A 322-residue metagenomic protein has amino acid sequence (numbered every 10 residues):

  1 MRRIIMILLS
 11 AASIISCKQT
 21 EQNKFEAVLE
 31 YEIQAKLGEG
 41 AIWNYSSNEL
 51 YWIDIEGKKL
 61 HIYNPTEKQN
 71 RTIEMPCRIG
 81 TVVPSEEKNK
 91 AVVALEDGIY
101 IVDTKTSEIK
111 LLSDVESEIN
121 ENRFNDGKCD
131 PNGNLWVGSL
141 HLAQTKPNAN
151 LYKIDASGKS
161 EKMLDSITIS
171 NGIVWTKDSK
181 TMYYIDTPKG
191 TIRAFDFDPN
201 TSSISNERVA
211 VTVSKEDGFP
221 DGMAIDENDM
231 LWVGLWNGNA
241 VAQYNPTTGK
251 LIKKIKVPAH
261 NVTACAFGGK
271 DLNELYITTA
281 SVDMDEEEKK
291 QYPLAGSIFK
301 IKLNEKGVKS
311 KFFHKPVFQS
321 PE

Functional and structural regions predicted by a protein language model:
I14-S16: C-terminal motif of bacterial Sec signal peptides marking the signal peptidase cleavage site
T20-A35, N64-K68, E74, S113 (+3 more regions): A short helix->beta-strand "capping" segment at the edge of beta-propeller domains
I33-S47, P76-A94, E118-N134, M163-T181 (+3 more regions): Beta-rich, blade/repeat-based domains predominating in secreted/periplasmic proteins but also intracellular
N44-Y45, L50-I55, S85, V92-D97 (+4 more regions): Conserved beta-strand positions in repeat-built beta-propeller and related beta-rich domains
K59-H61, G98-Y100, A149-Y152, T191-R193 (+2 more regions): A short loop-to-beta-strand structural motif that recurs across blades of beta-propeller domains
T106-N148: Asp-box/WD-like beta-propeller blade repeats and closely related beta-sheet repeat scaffolds
F195-S202, L303-V308: Short loop/turn segments immediately following beta-strands, especially the blade-tip and inter-blade linker loops
A266-E322: Blade-level signature of beta-propeller repeat domains, shared across WD40, Kelch, NHL, RCC1 and BNR/Asp-box propellers
